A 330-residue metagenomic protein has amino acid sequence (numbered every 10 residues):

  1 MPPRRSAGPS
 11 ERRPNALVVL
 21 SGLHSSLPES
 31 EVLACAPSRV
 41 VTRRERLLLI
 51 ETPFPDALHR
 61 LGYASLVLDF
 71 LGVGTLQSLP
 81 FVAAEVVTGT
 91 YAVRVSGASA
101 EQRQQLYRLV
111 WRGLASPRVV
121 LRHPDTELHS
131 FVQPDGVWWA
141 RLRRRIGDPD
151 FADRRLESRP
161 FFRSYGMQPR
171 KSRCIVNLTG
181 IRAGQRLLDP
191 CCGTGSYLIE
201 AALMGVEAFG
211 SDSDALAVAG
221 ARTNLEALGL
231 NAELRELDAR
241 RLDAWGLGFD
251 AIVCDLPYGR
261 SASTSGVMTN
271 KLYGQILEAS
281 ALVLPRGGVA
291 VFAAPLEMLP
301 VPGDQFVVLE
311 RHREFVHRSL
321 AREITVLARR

Functional and structural regions predicted by a protein language model:
P2-L71, L79, G97-A100, P124-E127 (+1 more regions): Class I S-adenosyl-L-methionine-dependent methyltransferase catalytic core
V32, A36, V82-A84, L106-R118 (+2 more regions): Hydrophobic, Leu/Ile/Phe/Ala-enriched alpha-helical segments that form helix-helix packing faces
L71-V87: An N-terminal amphipathic alpha-helical segment
E85-V137: A short N-terminal interaction module
